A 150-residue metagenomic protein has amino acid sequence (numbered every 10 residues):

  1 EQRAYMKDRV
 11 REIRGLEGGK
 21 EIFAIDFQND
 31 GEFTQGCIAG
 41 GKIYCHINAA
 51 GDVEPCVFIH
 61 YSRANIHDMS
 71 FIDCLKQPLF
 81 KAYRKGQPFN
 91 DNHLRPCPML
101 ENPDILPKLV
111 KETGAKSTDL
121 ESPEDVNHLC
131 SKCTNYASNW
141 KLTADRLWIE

Functional and structural regions predicted by a protein language model:
E1-G40, A49-A50, E54, F58-M69: Radical SAM enzyme [4Fe-4S]-AdoMet core and its adjacent flexible, acidic and glycine-rich loops/tails across
G41-K42, A50, D91-L94: A structure-centric signal for secondary-structure junctions around beta-strands
F58-E150: Flexible mid-to-C-terminal extensions adjoining Fe-S/redox cofactors in radical SAM and related proteins
